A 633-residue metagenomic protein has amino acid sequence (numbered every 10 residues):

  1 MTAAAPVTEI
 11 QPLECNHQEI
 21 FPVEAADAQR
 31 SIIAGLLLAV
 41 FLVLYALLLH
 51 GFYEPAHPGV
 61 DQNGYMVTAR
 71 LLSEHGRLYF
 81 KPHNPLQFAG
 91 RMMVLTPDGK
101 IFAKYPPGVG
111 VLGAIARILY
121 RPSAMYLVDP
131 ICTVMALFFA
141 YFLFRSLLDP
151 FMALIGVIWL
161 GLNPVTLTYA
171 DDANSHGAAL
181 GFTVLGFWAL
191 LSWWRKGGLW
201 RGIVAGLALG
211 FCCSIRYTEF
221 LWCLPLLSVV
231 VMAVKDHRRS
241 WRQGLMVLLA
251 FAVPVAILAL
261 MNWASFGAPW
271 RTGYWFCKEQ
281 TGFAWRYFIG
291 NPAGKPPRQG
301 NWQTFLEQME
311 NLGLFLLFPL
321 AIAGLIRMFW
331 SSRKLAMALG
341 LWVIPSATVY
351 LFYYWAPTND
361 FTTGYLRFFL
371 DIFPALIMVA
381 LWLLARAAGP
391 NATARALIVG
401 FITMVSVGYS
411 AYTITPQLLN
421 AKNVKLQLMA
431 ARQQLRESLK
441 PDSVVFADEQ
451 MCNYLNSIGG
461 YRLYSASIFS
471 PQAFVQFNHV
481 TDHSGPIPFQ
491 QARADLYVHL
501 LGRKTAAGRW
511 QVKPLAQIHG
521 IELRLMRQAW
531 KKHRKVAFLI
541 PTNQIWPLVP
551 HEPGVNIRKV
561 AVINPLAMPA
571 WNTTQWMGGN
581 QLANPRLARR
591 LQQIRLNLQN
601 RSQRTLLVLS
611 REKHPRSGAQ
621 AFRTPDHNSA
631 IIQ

Functional and structural regions predicted by a protein language model:
A34-V40, L207, L227, L248-A252 (+6 more regions): Signature aromatic-anchored transmembrane alpha helix within multi-pass, membrane-resident enzymes that catalyze glycan
Y45-H50, E219-F220, Y353-Y354, L383 (+1 more regions): Transmembrane alpha-helical segments
Q87-M93, G244, W263-R327, A356 (+1 more regions): Membrane-lumen/periplasm interface segments of multi-pass, membrane-embedded glycan/lipid transferases
A124-L148, V184-A189, I326: Transmembrane-helix motifs of polytopic, lipid-linked glycan transferases
M135-L137, V230-M232, H237, E310-I344 (+1 more regions): Hydrophobic, aromatic-rich transmembrane alpha-helices and their immediate juxtamembrane boundary segments
R145-P150, G186-G202, L384: Membrane-interface transmembrane helices that cradle and orient dolichyl/undecaprenyl
A189-G198, W222-V255, A259-L260, M328-S332: Perimembrane helix-loop-helix junctions
M404-Y454, A466-S467, F477-N478, H483-P486 (+5 more regions): Membrane-embedded, lumen/periplasm-facing catalytic core of multi-pass transferases that use lipid-linked donors
